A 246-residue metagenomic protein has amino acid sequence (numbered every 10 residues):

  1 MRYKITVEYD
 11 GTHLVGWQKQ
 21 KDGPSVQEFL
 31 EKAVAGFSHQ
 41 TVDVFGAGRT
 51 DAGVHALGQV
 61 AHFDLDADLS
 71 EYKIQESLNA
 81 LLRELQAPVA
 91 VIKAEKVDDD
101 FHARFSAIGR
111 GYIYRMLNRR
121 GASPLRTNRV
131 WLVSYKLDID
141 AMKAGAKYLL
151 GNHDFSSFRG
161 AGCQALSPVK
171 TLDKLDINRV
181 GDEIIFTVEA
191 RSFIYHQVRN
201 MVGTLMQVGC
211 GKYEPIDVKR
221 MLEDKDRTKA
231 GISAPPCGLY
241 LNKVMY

Functional and structural regions predicted by a protein language model:
M1-Y246: Structured-RNA-binding interfaces characteristic of tRNA pseudouridine synthases
